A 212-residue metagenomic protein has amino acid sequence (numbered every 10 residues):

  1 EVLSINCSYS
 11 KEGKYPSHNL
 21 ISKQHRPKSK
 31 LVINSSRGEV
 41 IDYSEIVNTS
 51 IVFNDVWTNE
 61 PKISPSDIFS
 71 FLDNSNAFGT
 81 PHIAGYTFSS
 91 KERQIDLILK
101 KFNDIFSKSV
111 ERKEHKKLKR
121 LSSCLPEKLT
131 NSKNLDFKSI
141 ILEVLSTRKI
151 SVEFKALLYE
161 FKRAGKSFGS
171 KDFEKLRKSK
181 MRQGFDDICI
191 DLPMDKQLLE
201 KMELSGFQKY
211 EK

Functional and structural regions predicted by a protein language model:
E1-F69: Rossmann-like adenosine-cofactor binding region
S4, S70-L72, D96-I98: Short, hinge-like loop/turn segments at secondary-structure boundaries
Y9-K11, V56, A77-P81, F102-S107: Glycine-rich loops and low-complexity Gly/Arg-rich segments that provide flexible linkers or classic glycine-based
E12-K14, Y86-S89: A generic structural signal for short coil/turn motifs at secondary-structure boundaries
I63-S64, S75, F88-K212: NAD(P)-dependent dehydrogenase/reductase Rossmann-like domain
F69-T87: Short FAD-binding loop at a beta-strand-to-alpha-helix junction that anchors the flavin cofactor in diverse
